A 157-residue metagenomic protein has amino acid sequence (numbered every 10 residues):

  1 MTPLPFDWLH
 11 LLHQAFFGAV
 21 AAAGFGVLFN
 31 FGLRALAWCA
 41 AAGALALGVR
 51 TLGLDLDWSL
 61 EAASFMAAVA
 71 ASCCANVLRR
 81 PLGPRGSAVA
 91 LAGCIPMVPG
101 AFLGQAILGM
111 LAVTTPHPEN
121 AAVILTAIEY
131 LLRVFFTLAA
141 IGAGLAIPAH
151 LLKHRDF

Functional and structural regions predicted by a protein language model:
M1-V77, P84-V98, F102, G109-F157: Alpha-helical transmembrane segments and their membrane-interface boundaries that form or gate the permeation pathway
